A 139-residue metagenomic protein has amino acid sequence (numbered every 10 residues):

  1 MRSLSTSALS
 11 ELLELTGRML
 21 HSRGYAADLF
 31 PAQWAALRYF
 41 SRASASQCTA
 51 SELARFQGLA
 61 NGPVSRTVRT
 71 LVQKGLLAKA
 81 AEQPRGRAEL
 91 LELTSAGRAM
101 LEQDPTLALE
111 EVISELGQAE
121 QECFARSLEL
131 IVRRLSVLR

Functional and structural regions predicted by a protein language model:
M1-P31, K74: N-terminal leader segment of winged-helix/HTH proteins
M1-R2, E122-R139: C-terminal regulatory/oligomerization modules of transcriptional regulators
S5, A32-A36, E120: N-terminal positioning helix adjacent to the helix-turn-helix/winged-helix DNA-binding module
E11, L15, A35-Y39, A99: Pre-recognition alpha-helix immediately N-terminal to the DNA-recognition helix within helix-turn-helix or winged-helix
R18-A60: N-terminal helix-turn-helix DNA-binding core of bacterial DNA-binding proteins
A50, V68-R69: Short, hydrophobic-biased segments on the C-terminal half of alpha helices that form "recognition helices"
R69-A125: Charged, amphipathic alpha-helical coiled-coil/dimerization segments
